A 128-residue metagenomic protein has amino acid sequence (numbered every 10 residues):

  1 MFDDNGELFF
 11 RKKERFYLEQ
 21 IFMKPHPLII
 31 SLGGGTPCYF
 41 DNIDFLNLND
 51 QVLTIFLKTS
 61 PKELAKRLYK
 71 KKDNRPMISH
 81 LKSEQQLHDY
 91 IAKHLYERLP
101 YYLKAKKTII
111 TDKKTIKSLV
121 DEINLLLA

Functional and structural regions predicted by a protein language model:
M1-N47, N74: ATP-dependent small-molecule kinase phosphotransfer cores that center on conserved nucleotide phosphate-binding segments
F2, E14, F22, D50 (+3 more regions): Short, flexible helix/strand-to-coil boundary loops that buttress conserved ligand/catalytic motifs in alpha/beta
F9-F16, K93, E97-K104: A non-catalytic, amphipathic alpha-helix used as a structural packing/dimerization or gating element in enzyme scaffolds
Y17-Q20, D41, Y90, E97 (+1 more regions): Short acidic active-site motifs
G33-P37, S60-K62, K114: Short glycine-rich anion-binding loops that position phosphate/pyrophosphate groups of nucleotides and phosphorylated
D41-D44, K66-Y69, D121-E122: Short amphipathic alpha-helical segments
D50-E97: A glycine- and Lys/Arg-enriched "phosphate-lid" helix/loop adjacent to the NTP-binding pocket of small-molecule kinases
L53, K82-S83, Y96-A128: NTP-dependent small-molecule kinase module
